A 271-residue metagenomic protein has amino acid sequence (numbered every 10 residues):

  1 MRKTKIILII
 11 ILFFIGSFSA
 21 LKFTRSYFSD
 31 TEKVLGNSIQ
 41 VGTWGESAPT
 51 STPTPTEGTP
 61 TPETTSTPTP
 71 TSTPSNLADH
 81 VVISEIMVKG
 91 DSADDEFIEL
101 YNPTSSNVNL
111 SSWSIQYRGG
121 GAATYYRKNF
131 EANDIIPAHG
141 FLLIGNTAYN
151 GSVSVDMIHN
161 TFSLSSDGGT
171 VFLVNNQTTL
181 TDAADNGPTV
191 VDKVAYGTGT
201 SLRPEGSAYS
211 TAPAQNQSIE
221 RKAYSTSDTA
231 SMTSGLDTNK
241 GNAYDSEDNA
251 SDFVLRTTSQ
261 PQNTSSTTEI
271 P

Functional and structural regions predicted by a protein language model:
R2-T67, T71: Short, polar/proline-rich extracytoplasmic segments that appear immediately after membrane translocation
F13-G16, N76, L236: Residue-level detector of alpha-helix boundary/anchor positions
G16-S17, K89, S231-S234: Short hydrophobic/aromatic segments of transmembrane alpha-helices and their interfaces
A20-F23, F28, G187, A243-A250: Alpha-helical architecture
F23, F28, V174-Q177, A223 (+2 more regions): Enriched for extracellular/lumenal, surface-exposed ectodomains of secreted and cell-surface proteins
S38-P49, S246-P271: A recurrent domain-boundary module in secreted/ectodomain proteins
A48-S218, K222-S225, T229, I270-P271: Activation on beta-sandwich/Ig-like modules and their edge loops
T211-S259: Extracellular low-complexity, Gly/Ser/Thr-rich intrinsically disordered linkers and protease-sensitive activation/hinge
